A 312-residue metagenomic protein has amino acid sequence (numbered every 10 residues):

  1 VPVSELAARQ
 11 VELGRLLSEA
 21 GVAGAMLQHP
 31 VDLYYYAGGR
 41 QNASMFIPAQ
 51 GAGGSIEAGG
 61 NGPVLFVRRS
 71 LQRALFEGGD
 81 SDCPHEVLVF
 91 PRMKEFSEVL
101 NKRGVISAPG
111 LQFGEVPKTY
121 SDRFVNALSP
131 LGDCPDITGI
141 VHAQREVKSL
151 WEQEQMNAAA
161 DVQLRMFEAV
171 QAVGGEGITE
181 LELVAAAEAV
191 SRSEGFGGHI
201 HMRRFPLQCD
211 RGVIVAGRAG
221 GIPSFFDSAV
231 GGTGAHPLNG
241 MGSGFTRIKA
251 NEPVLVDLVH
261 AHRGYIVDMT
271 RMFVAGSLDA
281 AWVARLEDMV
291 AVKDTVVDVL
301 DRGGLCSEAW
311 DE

Functional and structural regions predicted by a protein language model:
V1-E312: Active-site neighborhoods and metal-handling regions in enzymes and metal-associated proteins
